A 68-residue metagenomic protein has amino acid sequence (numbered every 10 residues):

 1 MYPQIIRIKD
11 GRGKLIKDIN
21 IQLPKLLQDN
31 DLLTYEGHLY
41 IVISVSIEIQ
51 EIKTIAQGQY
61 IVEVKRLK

Functional and structural regions predicted by a protein language model:
M1-I16: Short, basic/aromatic beta-hairpin or loop at an interaction surface
I16-Q22: Short alpha-helix capping/helix-loop boundary micro-motifs
D29-N30: Loop/turn positions that initiate beta-strands
L39-I49: Short beta-strand-centered aromatic/proline hotspots
I49-V62: Short, solvent-exposed secondary-structure boundary/capping segments
